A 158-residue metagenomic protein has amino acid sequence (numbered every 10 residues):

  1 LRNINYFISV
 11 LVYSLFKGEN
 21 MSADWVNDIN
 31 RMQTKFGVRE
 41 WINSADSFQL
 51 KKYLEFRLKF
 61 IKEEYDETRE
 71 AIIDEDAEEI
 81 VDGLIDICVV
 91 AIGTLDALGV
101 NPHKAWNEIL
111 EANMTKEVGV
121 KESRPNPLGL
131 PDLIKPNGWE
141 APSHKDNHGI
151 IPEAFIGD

Functional and structural regions predicted by a protein language model:
L1-N20: Short, Lys/Arg-enriched N-terminal segments with co-localized hydrophobic residues within the first ~10-30 amino acids
G18-L84, C88-D158: Flexible "arm" and connector segments at domain edges
